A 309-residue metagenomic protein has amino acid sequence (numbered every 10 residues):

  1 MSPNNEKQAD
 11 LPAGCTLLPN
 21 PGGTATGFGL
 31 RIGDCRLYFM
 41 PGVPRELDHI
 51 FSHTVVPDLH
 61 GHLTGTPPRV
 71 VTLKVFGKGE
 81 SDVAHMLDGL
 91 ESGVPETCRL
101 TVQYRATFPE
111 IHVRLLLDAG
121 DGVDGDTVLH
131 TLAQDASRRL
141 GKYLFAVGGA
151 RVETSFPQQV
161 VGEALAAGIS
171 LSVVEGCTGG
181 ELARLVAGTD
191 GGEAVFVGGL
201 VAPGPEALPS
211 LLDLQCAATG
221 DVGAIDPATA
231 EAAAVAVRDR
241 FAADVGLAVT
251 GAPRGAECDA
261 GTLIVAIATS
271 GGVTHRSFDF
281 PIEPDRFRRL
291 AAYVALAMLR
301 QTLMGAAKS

Functional and structural regions predicted by a protein language model:
M1-H62, G223-I225: Proline/glycine-rich low-complexity loops and linkers
E6, P12-G14, T24-A25, I32-C35 (+6 more regions): Short coil/turn connectors at secondary-structure junctions
G14-P19, A25-L30, L90-G93, T101-R105 (+2 more regions): A generic local secondary-structure boundary/capping motif
C15, L115, A295: A residue-level signal for conserved active-site and pocket-lining positions in enzyme catalytic cores
T16, N20, G33, S52 (+9 more regions): Generic secondary-structure signature for well-ordered alpha-helical cores
F28-L30, Y104-A106, L117, L263-S270: Short beta-strand elements
R31-L116, D124-L129, A133: Accessory alpha-helical/coil subdomains and C-terminal extensions that flank or cap enzyme catalytic cores
D124-S309: Short alpha-helical segments enriched in small residues
